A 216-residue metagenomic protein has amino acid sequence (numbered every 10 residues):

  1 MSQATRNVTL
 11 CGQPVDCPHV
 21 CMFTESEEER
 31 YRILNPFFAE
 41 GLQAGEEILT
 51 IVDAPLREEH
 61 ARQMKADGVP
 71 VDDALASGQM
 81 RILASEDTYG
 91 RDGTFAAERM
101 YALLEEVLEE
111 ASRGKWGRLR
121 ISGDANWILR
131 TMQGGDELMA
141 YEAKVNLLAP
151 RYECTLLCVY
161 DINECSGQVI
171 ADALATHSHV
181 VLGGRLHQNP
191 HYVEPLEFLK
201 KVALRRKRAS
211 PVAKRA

Functional and structural regions predicted by a protein language model:
M1-A216: Non-catalytic regulatory/interaction regions at protein termini and inter-domain linkers
